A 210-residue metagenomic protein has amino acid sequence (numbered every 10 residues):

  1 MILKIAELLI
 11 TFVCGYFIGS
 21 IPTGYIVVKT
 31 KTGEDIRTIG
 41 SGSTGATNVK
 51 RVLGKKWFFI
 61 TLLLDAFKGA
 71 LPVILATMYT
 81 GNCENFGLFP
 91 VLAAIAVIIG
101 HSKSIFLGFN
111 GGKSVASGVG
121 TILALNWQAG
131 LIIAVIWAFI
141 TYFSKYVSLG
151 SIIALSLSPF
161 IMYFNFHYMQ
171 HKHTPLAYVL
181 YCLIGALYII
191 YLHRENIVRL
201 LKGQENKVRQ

Functional and structural regions predicted by a protein language model:
M1-I10, V73-L92, L123-A129, F164-L180: Helix-coil boundary and interhelical linker segments in multi-pass alpha-helical membrane proteins
I5, L9-V13, F59, G87-I95 (+3 more regions): Hydrophobic alpha-helical transmembrane segments
A6-K31: N-terminal signal-anchor transmembrane alpha helix
G15, V73-T77, H101, I105 (+5 more regions): Structural signal for membrane-spanning alpha-helices in multi-pass inner-membrane proteins, emphasizing helix cores
Y25-F58, G111, R194, V198-Q210: Cytosolic, membrane-interface loops and tails of multi-pass inner-membrane proteins
D35-G45, F106-V119, Y146-A154: Short, non-helical or kinked segments that cap or interrupt transmembrane helices
K50-L53, A76-T80, A96, S114-S144 (+1 more regions): Interfacial segments of multi-pass membrane proteins
R51-T77, L107: Multi-pass membrane catalytic core of lipid/isoprenoid biosynthesis enzymes
